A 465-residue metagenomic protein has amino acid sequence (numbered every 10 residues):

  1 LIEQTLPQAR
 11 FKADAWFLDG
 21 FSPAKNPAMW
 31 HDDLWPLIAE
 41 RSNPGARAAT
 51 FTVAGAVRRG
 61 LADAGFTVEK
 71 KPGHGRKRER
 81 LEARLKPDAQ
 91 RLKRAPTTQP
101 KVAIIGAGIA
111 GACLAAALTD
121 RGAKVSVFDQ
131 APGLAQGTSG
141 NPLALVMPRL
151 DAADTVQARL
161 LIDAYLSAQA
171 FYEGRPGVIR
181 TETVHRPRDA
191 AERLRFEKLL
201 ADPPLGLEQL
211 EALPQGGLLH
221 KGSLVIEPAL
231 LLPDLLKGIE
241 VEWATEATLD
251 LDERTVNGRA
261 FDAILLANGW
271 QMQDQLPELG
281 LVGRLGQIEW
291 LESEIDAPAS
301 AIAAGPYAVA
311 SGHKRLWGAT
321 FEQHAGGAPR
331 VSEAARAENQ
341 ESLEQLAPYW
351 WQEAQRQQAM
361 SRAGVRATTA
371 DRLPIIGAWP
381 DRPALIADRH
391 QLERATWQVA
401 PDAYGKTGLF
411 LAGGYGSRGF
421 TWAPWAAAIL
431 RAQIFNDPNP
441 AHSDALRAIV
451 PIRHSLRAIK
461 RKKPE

Functional and structural regions predicted by a protein language model:
L1-P7: S-adenosyl-L-methionine
P100-S126: N-terminal Rossmann-like FAD-binding beta1-loop-alpha1 element of flavoenzymes
A103-I105, F128, A260-Q271, A427: Short hydrophobic core segments
D120-S139: Glycine-rich FAD pyrophosphate-binding loop
L143-L219: Dinucleotide-binding Rossmann-like beta1-alpha1 core, especially the glycine-rich loop that anchors the ADP
E242-T255: A conserved short coil-to-beta-strand element within the FAD-binding core of flavoproteins
F261-S361, A367: Flavin-dependent oxidoreductases
A354-E465: C-terminal catalytic lobe of FAD-dependent flavoproteins
